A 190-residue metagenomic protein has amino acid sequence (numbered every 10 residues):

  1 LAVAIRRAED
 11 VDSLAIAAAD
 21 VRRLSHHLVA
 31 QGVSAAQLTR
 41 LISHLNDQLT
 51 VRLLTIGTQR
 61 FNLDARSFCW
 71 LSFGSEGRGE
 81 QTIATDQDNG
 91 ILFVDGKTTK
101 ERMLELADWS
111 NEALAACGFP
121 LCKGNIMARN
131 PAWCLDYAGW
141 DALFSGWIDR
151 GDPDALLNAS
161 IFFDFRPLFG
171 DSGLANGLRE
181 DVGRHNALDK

Functional and structural regions predicted by a protein language model:
A2-K190: A nucleotide- and high-energy phosphate-metabolite-utilizing enzyme signature
